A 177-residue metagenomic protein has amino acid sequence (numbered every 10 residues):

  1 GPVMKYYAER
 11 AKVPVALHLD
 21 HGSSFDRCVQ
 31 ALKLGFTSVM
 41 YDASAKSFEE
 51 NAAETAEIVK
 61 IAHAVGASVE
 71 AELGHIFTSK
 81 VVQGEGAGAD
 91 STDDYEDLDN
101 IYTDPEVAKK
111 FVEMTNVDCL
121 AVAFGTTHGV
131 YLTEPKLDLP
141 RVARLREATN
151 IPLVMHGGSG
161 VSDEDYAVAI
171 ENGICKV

Functional and structural regions predicted by a protein language model:
G1-K12, H21-I151, M155, D163-I174: Alpha/beta enzyme core
